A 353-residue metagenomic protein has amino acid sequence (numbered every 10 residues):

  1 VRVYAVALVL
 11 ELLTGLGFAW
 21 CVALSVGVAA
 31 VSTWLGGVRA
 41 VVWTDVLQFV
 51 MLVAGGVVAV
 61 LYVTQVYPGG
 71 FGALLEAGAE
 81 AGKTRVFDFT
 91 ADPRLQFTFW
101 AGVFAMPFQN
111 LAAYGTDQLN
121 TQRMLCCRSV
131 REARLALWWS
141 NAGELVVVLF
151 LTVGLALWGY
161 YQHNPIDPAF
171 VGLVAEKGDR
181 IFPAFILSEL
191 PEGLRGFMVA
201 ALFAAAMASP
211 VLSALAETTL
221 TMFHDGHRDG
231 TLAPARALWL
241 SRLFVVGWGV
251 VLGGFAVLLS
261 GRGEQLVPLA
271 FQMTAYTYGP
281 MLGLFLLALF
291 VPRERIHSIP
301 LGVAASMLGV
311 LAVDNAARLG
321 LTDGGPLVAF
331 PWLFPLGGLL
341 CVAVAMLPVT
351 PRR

Functional and structural regions predicted by a protein language model:
V1-R353: Membrane-embedded helix-loop-helix hairpins and adjacent transmembrane boundary segments in multi-pass transporters
